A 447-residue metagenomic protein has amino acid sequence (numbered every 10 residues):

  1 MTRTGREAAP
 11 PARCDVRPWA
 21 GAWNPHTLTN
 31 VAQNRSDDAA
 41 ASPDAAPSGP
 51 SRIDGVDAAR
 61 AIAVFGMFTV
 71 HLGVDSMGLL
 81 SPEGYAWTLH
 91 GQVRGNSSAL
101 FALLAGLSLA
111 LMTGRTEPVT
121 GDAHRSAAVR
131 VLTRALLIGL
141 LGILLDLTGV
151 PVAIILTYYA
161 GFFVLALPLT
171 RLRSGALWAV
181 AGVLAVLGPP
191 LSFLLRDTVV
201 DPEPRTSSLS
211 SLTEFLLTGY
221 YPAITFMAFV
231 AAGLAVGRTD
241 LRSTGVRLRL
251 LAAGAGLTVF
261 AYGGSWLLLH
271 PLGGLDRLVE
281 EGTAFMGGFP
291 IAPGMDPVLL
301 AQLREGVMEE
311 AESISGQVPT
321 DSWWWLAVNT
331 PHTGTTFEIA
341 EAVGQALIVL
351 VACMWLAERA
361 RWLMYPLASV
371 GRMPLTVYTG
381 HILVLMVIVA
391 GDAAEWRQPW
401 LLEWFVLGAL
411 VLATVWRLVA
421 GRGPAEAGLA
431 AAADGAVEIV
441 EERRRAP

Functional and structural regions predicted by a protein language model:
R3-R6, R13, R17, R35: Basic polycationic patches enriched in arginine
R13, P25-P447: Alpha-helical transmembrane segments and their immediate juxtamembrane cytosolic regions
